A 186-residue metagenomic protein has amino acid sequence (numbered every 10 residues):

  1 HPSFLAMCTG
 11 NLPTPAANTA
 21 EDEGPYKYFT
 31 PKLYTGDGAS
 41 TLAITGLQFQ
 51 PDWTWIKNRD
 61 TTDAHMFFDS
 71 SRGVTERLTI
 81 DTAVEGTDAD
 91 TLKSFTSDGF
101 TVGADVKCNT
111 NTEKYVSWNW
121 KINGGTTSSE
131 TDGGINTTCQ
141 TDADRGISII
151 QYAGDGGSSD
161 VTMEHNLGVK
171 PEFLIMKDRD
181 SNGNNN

Functional and structural regions predicted by a protein language model:
H1-N186: Surface-exposed molecular-recognition determinants
